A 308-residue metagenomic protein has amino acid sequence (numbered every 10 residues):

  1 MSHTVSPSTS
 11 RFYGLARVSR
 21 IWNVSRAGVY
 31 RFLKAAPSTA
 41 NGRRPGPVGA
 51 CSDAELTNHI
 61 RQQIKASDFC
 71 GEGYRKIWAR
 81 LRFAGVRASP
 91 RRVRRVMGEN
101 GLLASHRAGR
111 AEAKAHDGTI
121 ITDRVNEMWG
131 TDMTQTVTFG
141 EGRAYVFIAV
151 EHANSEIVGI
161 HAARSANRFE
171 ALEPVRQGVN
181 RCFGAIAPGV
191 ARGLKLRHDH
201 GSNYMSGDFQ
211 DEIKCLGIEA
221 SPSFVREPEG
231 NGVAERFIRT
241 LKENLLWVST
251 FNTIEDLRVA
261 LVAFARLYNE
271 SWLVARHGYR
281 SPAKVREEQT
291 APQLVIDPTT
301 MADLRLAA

Functional and structural regions predicted by a protein language model:
M1-Y13, T57, R61-D68: Short, amphipathic alpha-helical "recognition" segments used to contact nucleic acids or chromatin
R11-Y13, C70, I186-R192: Short helix-terminating capping/connector loops at secondary-structure junctions
F12-G14, E72, A88, N252: Residue-level signal for the short linker/turn that defines the boundary of a DNA-recognition helix
G14-I21, I77: Short alpha-helical "recognition helix" segments of helix-turn-helix
R26-M128, E227-P228, S281-A291: Basic, flexible linker segments flanking DNA-binding modules in nucleic acid-interacting mobile-element proteins
G46, K214-I218, T240-A308: C-terminal domain-tail junction helix/linker
V86-R91, R95-L103, H116-V262, R266-L267: RNase H-like DDE/DDD metal-dependent nuclease/strand-transfer catalytic core used by mobile genetic elements
